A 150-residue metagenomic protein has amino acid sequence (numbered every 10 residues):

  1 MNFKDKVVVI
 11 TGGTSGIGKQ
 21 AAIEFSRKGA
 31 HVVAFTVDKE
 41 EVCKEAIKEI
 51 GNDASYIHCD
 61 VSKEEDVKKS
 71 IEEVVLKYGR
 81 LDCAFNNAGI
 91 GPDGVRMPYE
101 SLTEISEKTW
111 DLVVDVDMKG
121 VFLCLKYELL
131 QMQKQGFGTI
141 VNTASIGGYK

Functional and structural regions predicted by a protein language model:
V7, T14-S15: Conserved glycine-rich cofactor-binding loop
K28-K44: Conserved glycine-rich Rossmann-like NAD(P)H-binding loop of the short-chain dehydrogenase/reductase
E40, H58-I71, E107: The beta1-alpha1 cofactor-binding region of Rossmann-like NAD(H)/NADP(H)-dependent oxidoreductases
G51-D53, E73-N86, S106-T109: A glycine-rich helix->loop->beta "capping" turn within Rossmann-like NAD(P)(H)-dependent oxidoreductase domains
V95-L102, S106-D111: Substrate-binding pocket helix/loop in short-chain dehydrogenase/reductase
L125-K126: A short, exposed helix-loop element centered on a Lys and neighboring polar residues
S145: Residue(s) in the substrate-gating loop at a strand-loop-helix junction that position the organic substrate next
